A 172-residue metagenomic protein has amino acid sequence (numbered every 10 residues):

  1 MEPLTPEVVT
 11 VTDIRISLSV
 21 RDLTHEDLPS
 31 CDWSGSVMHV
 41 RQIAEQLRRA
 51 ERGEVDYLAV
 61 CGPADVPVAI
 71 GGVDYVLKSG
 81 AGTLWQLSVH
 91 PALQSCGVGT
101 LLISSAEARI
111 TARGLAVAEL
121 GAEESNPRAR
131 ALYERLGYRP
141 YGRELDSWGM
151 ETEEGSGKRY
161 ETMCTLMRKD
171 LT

Functional and structural regions predicted by a protein language model:
E2-A92, I103-S105, R109, R168-T172: Acetyl-CoA-dependent GNAT
A69, G97-G99, G137: Conserved phosphate-binding and hydrolysis motifs of nucleotide-dependent enzymes
D74-Y75, A81, W85-L93, A112-E119 (+1 more regions): A structural preference for long, well-packed, hydrophobic secondary-structure segments
H90-A92, C96, E124-S125: Active-site acidic-Proline motif in GNAT/NAT acetyltransferases
L101-V117, R139: Conserved acyl-CoA
L102, N126-A129: Conserved short alpha-helix immediately C-terminal to the canonical SAM/SAH-binding motif I of Rossmann-like
A116, E123-P127, L136-G142, D146-T172: C-terminal "cap" of GNAT-fold acetyltransferases
